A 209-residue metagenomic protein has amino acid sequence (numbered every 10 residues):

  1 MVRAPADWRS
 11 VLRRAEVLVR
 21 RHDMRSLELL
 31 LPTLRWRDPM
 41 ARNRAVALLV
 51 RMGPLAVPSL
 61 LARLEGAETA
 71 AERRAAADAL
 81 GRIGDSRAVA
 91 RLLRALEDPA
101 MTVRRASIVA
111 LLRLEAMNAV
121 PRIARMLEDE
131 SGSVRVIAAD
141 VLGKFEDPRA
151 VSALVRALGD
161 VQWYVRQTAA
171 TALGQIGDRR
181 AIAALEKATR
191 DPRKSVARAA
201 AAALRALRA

Functional and structural regions predicted by a protein language model:
M1-M52: N-terminal segments that cap or nucleate solenoid repeat domains
M1-R3, D23-R35, P54-G66, D85-E97 (+4 more regions): Amphipathic alpha-helical scaffolding segments comprising HEAT/armadillo-like alpha-solenoid repeats
D7, R37-D38, E68-T69, P99-A100 (+3 more regions): Short inter-helical turns and helix N-cap capping residues of alpha-solenoid HEAT/ARM repeat scaffolds
R14, R44-A45, A76, S107 (+3 more regions): Conserved hydrophobic register position within alpha-solenoid helical repeats
V17, L48-R51, A79-R82, A110 (+3 more regions): Core register positions within helices of long alpha-helical scaffolds
R105-V109, R113, M117-R125, E130-D140 (+2 more regions): Alpha-helical adaptor scaffolds
T171-Q175, R179, K187-A209: Long, ordered, amphipathic alpha-helical scaffolds
